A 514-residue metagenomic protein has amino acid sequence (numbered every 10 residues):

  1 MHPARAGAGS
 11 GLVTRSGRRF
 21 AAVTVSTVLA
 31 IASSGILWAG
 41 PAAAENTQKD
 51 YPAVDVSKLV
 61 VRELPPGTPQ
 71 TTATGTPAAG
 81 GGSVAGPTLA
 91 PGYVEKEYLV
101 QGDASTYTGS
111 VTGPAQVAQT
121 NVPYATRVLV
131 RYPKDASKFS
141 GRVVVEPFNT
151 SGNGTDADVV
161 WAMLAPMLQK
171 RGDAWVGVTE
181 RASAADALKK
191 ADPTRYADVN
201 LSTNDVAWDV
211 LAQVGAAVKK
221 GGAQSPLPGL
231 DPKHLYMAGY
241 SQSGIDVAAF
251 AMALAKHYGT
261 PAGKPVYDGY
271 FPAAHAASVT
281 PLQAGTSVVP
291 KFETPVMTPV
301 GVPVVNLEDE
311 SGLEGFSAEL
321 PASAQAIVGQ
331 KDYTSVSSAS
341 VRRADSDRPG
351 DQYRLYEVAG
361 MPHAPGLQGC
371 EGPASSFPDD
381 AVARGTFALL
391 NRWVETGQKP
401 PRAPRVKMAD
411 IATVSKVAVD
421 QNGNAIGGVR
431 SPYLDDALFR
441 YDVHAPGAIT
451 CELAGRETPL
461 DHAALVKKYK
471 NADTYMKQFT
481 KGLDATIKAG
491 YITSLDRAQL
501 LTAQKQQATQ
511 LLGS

Functional and structural regions predicted by a protein language model:
M1-A44: Secretory targeting and sorting signals
E45-S514: C-terminal His-loop and adjacent cap/lid subdomain of alpha/beta-hydrolase
